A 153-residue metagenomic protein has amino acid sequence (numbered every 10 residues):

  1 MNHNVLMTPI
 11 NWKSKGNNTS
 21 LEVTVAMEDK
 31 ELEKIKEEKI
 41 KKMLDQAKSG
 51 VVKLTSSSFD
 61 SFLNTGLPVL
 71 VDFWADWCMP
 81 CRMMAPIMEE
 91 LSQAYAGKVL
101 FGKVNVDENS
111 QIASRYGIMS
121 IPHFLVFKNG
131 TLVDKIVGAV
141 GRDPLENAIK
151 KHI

Functional and structural regions predicted by a protein language model:
M1-L70, D76-M79, P86-V99, S110-Q111 (+3 more regions): Proteins that catalyze or organize thiol-disulfide redox chemistry and the adjacent proteostasis machinery handling
V71, G102-N105: Rossmann-like NAD(H)/NADP(H) cofactor-binding core
M83-P86, V104: Residue-level recognition of alpha-helix initiation/capping sites
S120: Glycine-rich phosphate-binding loop
